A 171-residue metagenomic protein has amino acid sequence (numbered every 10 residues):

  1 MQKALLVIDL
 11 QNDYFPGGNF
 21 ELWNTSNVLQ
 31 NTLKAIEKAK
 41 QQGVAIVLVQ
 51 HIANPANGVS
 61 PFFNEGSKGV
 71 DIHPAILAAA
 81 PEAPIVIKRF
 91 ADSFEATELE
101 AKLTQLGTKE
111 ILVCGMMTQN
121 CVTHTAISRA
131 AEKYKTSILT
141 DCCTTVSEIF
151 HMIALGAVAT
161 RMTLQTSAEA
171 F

Functional and structural regions predicted by a protein language model:
M1-L10: Short coil-to-beta-strand
K3-A4, N31-Q42, P61-F171: Active-site-adjacent betaalpha module
Y14-G18, P55-V59: A short acidic, helix-capping loop that chelates divalent metal ions and anchors anionic groups
F15, N19, N24, L33-E37: Active-site neighborhood of HAD-like aspartate-dependent phosphohydrolases
N19-T25, S60-E65: Short glycine-enriched, charge-decorated loop/helix-capping segments at active-site entrances that position
A39-A56: PIN/NYN-family metal-dependent endoribonuclease catalytic core
